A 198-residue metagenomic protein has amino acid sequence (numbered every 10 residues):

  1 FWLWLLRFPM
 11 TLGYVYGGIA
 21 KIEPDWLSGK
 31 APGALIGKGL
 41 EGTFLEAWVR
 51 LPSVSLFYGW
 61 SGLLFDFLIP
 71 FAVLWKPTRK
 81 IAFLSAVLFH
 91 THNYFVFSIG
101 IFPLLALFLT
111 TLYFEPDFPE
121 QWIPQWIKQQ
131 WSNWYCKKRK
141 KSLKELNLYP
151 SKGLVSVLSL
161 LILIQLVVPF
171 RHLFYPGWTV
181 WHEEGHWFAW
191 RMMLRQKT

Functional and structural regions predicted by a protein language model:
F1, E120-S151: Membrane-interfacial, low-structure loops and terminal tails that flank and connect transmembrane helices in multi-pass
F1, P9, G13, L105-K128: Hydrophobic cores of alpha-helical transmembrane segments in multi-pass inner/ER membrane proteins, independent
W2-L5, A47-F57, T78, L146 (+1 more regions): Membrane-interfacial loop-to-transmembrane-helix junctions in polytopic alpha-helical membrane proteins
R7-F65, N133: Membrane-interfacial catalytic/cofactor-binding modules of polytopic membrane enzymes
L12-V15, I19-I22, F67, E183-Q196: Hydrophobic/aromatic-rich, well-ordered segments within soluble, folded domains that form packed cores
V15-G18, P70, T91, L166: Hydrophobic residues within the alpha-helical transmembrane core of Major Facilitator Superfamily
F57-P116, H172-G177, W181: Membrane-water interface signatures at transmembrane helix termini and the short loops that connect adjacent helices
L158-T198: Membrane-interface segments at or immediately adjacent to transmembrane helices that form the boundary between
